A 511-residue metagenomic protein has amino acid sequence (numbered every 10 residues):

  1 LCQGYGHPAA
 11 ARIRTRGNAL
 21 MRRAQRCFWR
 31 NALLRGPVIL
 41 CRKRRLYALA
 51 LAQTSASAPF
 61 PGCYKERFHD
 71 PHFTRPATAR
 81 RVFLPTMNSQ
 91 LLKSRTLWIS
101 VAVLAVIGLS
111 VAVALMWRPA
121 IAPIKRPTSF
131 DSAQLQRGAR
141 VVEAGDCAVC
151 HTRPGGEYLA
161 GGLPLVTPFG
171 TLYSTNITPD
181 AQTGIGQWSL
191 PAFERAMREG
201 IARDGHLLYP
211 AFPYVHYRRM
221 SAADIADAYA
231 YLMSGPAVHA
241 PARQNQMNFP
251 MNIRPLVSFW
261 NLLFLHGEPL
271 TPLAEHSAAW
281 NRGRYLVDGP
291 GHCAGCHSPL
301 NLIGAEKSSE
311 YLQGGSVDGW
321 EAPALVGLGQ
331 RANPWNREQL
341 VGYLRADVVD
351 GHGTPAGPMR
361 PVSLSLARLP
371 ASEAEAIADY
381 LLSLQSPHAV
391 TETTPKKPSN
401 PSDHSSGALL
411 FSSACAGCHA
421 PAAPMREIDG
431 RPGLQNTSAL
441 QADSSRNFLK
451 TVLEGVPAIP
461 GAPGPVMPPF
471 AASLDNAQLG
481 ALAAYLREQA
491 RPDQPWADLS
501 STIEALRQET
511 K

Functional and structural regions predicted by a protein language model:
Q3, R12-R14, I39-R42, L51-Q53 (+2 more regions): Charged/polar low-complexity intrinsically disordered segments
Q3-H7, Q25, Y47, Q53 (+2 more regions): Low-complexity, intrinsically disordered or signal/transmembrane-proximal segments
R42, P61-R137, A223, S234 (+2 more regions): N-terminal export/targeting leaders of redox proteins
R118-A120, K125, R153-T171, R203-R284 (+6 more regions): Flexible coil segments in periplasmic/lumen-exposed cytochrome c-class electron-transfer proteins
F130-P164: Short extracytoplasmic
S406-S445: C-terminal structural cap/anchor segments
